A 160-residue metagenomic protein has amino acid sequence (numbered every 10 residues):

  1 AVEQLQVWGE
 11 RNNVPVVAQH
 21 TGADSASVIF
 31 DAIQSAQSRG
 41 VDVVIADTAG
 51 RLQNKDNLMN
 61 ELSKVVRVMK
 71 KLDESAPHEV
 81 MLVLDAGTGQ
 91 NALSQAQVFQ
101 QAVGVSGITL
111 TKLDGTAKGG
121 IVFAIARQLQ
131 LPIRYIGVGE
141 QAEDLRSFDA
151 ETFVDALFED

Functional and structural regions predicted by a protein language model:
A1-E79, V103-V105, T116, G120 (+1 more regions): Nucleotide-state-sensitive switch-loop elements of NTP-binding domains
T48-A49, A86-G87, L113: Conserved Walker B
V66-R67, A92-T109: Active-site/ligand-binding-proximal alpha/beta "capping" segment
M81-L84: A compositional/biophysical signature of low hydrophobicity enriched in polar/charged and small residues
T88-Q95, I121-V122: Glycine-rich, charge-decorated loop segments at or immediately adjacent to ligand/cofactor-binding or catalytic sites
